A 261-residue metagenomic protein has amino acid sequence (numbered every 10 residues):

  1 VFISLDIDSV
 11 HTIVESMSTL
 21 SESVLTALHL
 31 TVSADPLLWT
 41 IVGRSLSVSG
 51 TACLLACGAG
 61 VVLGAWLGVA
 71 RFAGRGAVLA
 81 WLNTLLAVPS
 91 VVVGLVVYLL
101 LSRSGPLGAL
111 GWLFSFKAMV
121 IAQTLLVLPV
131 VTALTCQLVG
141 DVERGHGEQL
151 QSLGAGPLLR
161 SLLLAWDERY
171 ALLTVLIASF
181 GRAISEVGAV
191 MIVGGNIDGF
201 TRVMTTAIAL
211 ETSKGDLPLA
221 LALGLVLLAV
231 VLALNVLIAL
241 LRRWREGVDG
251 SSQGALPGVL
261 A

Functional and structural regions predicted by a protein language model:
L5-C53, V69-R75, L164, S213-P218: Periplasmic/extracellular loop-to-transmembrane helix junction in inner-membrane transport proteins
V14, E22-H29, P36, V93-L126 (+1 more regions): Membrane-interfacial helix termini and adjacent extracytoplasmic/periplasmic loops of multi-pass transporters
T31-S33, L37, I192-L232, V236-L240 (+1 more regions): Interhelical loop and adjacent transmembrane-helix boundary motif in polytopic membrane transport permeases
S49, C53-A65, V91, L95 (+7 more regions): Hydrophobic positions within alpha-helical transmembrane segments of bacterial inner-membrane proteins
T51-L82, D141, P157, L164-A165 (+1 more regions): Transmembrane-helix boundary motif in ABC transporter permease subunits
L63-V97, A133, Q253-A261: Cytoplasmic-entry segments and transmembrane alpha-helices of multi-pass inner-membrane transporters
A133-G147, Q151-G154, L162-L163, L221-A261: C-terminal transmembrane helix and the adjacent membrane-cytosol boundary/short C-terminal tail of inner/organellar
L134-T135, P157-A189: Transmembrane alpha-helices
